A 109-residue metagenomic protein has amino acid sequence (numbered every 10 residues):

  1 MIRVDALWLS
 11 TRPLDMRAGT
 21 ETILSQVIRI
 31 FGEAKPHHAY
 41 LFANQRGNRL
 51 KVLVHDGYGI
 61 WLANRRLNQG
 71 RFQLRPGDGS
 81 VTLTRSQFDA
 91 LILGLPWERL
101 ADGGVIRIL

Functional and structural regions predicted by a protein language model:
M1-L109: Polybasic/polar functional segments that serve as interface/processing modules
